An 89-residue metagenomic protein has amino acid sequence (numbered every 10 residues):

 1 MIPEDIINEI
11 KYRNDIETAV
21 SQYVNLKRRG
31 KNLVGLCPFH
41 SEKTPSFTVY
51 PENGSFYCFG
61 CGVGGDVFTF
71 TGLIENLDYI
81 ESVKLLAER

Functional and structural regions predicted by a protein language model:
M1-R89: N-terminal structured subdomain of primase-like DNA metabolism proteins
